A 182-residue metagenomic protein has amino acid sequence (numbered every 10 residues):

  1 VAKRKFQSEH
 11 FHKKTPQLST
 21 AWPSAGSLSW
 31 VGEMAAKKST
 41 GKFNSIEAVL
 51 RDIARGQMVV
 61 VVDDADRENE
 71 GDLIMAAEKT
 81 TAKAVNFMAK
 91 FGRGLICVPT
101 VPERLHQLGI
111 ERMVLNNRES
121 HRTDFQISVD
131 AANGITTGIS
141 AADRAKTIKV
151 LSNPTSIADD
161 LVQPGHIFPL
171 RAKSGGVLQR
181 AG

Functional and structural regions predicted by a protein language model:
A2, T15, T20-A21, A25: Ala/Thr-enriched low-complexity intrinsically disordered regions
K3-K5, A54: Residue-level detector of alpha-helix boundary/anchor positions
K5, G26-W30: Intrinsically disordered, low-complexity, compositionally biased regions/tails
W22, W30-G182: Catalytic domains of riboflavin
